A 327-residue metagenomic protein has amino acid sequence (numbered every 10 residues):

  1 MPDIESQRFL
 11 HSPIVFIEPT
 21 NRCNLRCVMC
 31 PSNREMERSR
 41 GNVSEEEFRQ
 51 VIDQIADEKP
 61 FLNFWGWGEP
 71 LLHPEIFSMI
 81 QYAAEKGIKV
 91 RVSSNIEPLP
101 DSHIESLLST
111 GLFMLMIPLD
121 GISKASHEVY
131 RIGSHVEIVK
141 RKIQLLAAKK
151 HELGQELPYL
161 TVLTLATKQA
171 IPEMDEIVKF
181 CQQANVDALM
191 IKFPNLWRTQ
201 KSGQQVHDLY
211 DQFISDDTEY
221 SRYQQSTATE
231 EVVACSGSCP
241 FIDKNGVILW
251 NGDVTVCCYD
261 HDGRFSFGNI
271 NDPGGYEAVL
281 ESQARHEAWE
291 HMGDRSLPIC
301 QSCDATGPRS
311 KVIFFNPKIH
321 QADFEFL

Functional and structural regions predicted by a protein language model:
M1-D3: Short, contiguous, well-ordered secondary-structure segments
Q7-E46, C257-G263: Canonical Radical SAM [4Fe-4S] cluster-binding loop centered on the CxxxCxxC motif and its immediate flanking residues
P13, E58-F61, I242, H261: Exposed loop/turn and edge beta-strand positions of beta-sandwich/beta-sheet ligand-binding modules
E18, R38-V43, K86-K89, E105-E281 (+3 more regions): Radical SAM enzyme [4Fe-4S]-AdoMet core and its adjacent flexible, acidic and glycine-rich loops/tails across
N24-S32, P298-G307: Local cysteine-cluster metal-coordination motifs and their immediate loop/turn environment, predominantly Fe-S cluster
R26, W67, W250-D253: Residue-level recognition of short loop/turn positions
E37-S93, E97-F113: Conserved Radical SAM active-site core
